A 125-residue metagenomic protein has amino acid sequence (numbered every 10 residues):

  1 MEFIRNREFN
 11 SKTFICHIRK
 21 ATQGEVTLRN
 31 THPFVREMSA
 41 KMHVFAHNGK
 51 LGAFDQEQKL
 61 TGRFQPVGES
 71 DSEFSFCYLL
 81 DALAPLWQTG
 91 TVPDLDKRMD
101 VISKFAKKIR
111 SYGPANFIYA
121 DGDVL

Functional and structural regions predicted by a protein language model:
M1-H47, L51-L125: Conserved short alpha-helical segments that host acidic/polar catalytic motifs at enzyme active sites
